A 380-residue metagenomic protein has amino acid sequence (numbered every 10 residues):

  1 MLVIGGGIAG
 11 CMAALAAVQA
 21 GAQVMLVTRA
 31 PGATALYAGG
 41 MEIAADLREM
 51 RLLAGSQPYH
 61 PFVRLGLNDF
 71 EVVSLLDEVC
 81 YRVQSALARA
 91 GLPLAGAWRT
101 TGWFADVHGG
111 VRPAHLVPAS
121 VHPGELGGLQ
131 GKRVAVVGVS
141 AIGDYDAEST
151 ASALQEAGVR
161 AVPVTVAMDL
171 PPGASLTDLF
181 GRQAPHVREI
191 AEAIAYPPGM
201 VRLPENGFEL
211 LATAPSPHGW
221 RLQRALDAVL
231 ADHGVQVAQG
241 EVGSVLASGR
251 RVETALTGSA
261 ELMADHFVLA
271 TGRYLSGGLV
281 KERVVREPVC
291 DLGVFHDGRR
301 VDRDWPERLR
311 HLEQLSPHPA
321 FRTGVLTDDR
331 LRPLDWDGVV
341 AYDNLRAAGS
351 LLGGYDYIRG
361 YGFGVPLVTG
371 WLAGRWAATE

Functional and structural regions predicted by a protein language model:
M1-L26, A378: N-terminal Rossmann-like FAD-binding beta1-loop-alpha1 element of flavoenzymes
L2-I4, E261-Y274: Short hydrophobic core segments
L15, G277-V284, Y342-D343, A348-E380: A conserved FAD-binding loop/helix module that cradles the flavin
V27-P61, M168-L179: Conserved N-terminal glycine-rich FAD pyrophosphate-binding loop of Rossmann-like flavoproteins
E42-P123, T150-S152: Dinucleotide-binding Rossmann-like beta1-alpha1 core, especially the glycine-rich loop that anchors the ADP
Y145-A157, I194-S244: Helical element adjacent to the flavin cofactor pocket in flavoenzyme catalytic cores
S244-L262, F267: Conserved beta-strand-loop-beta-strand element in the redox core of flavoprotein oxidoreductases
G258, H296-R303, L309-G360: FAD-binding beta-loop-beta segment adjacent to the flavin cofactor pocket
